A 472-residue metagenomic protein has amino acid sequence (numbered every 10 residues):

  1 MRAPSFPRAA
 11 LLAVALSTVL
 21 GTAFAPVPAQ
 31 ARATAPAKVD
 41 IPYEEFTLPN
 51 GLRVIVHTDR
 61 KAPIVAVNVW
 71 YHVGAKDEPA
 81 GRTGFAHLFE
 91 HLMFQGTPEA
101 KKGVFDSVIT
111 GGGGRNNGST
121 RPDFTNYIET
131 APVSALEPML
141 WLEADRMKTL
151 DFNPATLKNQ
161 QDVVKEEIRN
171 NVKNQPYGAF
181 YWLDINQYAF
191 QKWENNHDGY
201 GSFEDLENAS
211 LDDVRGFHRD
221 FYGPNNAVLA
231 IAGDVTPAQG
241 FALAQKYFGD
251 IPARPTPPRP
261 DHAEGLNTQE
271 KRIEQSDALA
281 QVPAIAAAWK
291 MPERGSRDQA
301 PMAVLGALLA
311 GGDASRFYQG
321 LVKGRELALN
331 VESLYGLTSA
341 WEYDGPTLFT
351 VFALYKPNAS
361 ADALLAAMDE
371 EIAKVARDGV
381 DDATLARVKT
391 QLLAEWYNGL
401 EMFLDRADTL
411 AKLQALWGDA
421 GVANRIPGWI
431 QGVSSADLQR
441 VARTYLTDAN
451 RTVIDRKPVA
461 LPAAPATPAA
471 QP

Functional and structural regions predicted by a protein language model:
M1-F6: N-terminal secretory signal peptides that target proteins for export/translocation
A10-A23: Bacterial N-terminal signal peptides
T22-T34: Signal peptide processing junction and immediate N-terminal pro/mature segment of secreted/exported proteins
P36-P42, F46-A62: N- or domain-start disorder-to-order transition segments that initiate the globular core
H57, A62-A80, G84-L88, K102-M147 (+6 more regions): M16 family metallopeptidases and their MPP-like homologs
F85-M93, L305: Active-site His/Glu-centered metal-binding helix of metallohydrolases
Q161, N170, D213-Y247, A449-N450: Non-catalytic, conformational "gating/processing" segments within enzyme and secreted inhibitor domains
Q187, T256-R316: His/Glu-based metal-binding/catalytic segments typifying zinc-dependent metallopeptidases
